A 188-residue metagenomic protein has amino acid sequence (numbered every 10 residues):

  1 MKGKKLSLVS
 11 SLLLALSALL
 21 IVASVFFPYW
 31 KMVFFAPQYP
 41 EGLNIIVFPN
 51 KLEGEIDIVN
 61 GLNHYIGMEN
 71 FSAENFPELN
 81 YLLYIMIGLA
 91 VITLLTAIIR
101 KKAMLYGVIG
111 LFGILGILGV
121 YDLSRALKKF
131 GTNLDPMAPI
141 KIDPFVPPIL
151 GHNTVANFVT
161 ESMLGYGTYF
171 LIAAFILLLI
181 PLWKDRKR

Functional and structural regions predicted by a protein language model:
M1-L8, E74-P77, I99-A103, V155-G165: Juxtamembrane loop-transmembrane helix junctions in multi-pass integral membrane proteins, especially the extracellular
K5, W183-R188: Membrane-interface capping segments at transmembrane-helix boundaries
K5-A18, I92-G119: Interfacial segments of alpha-helical transmembrane regions
L8-F35: N-terminal signal-anchor transmembrane alpha helix
L16-L20, P77-I99, T168-L179: Hydrophobic alpha-helical transmembrane segments
L20-F27, T96, L118, D122 (+1 more regions): Residue-level signal for alpha-helical transmembrane segments in multi-pass membrane proteins
V25, L83-M86, L105, V120: Low-complexity, Gly/Pro
F26-E78, R125-S162: Long, glycine/tryptophan/cysteine-rich extracytoplasmic
